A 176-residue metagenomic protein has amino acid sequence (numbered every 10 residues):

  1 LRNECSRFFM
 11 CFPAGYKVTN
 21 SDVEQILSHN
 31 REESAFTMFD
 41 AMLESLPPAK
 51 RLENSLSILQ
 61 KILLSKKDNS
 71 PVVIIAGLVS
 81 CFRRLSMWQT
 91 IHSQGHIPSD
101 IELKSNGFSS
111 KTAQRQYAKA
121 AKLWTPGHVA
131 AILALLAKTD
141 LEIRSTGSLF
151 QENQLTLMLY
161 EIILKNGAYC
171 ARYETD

Functional and structural regions predicted by a protein language model:
L1-P13: Conserved AAA+ ATPase small/helical "lid" subdomain
M10-S21, Q25-L27, S34-D176: C-terminal alpha-helical interaction modules of replication/initiation AAA+ assemblies
